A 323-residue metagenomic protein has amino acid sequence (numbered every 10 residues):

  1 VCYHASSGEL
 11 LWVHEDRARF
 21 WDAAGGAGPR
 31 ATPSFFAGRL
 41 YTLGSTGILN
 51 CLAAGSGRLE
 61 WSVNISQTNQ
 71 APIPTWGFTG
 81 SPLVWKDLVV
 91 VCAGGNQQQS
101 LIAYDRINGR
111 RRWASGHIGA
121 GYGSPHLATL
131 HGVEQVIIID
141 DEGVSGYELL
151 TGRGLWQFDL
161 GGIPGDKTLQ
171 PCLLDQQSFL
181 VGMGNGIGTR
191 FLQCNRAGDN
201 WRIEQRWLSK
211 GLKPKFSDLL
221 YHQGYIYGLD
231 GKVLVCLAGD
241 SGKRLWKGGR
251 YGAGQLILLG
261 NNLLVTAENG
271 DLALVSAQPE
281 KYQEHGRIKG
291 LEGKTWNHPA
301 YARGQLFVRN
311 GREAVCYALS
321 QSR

Functional and structural regions predicted by a protein language model:
V1-S62: Acidic, Gly/Ser/Thr-rich repeat motifs that build Ca2+-stabilized beta-propeller blades
H4-S7, A53-S56, D105-N108, E148-G152 (+4 more regions): Short loop/turn segments that connect beta-strands within beta-propeller blades
V13-S34, S62-V84, G94-Q99, R111-E134 (+5 more regions): Extracytoplasmic beta-rich repeat domains
S45, G94-N96, D141, M183-G184 (+4 more regions): Short loop/turn segments immediately following the C-termini of beta-strands
I187-T189, G270, K294-R323: Blade-level signature of beta-propeller repeat domains, shared across WD40, Kelch, NHL, RCC1 and BNR/Asp-box propellers
I187-T189, S209-A277: Loop/turn-rich, solvent-exposed surfaces of beta-rich toroidal or solenoidal domains
